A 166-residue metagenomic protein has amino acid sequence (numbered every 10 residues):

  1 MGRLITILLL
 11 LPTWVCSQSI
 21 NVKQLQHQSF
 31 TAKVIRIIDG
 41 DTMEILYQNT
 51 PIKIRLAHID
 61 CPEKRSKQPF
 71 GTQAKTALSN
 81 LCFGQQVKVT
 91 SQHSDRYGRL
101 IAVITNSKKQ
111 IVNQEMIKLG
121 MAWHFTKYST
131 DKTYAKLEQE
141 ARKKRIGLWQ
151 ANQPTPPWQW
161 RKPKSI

Functional and structural regions predicted by a protein language model:
G2-L8, P12-I166: Small beta-barrel nucleic-acid-binding modules, primarily SNase/OB-fold domains and secondarily Tudor-like barrels
